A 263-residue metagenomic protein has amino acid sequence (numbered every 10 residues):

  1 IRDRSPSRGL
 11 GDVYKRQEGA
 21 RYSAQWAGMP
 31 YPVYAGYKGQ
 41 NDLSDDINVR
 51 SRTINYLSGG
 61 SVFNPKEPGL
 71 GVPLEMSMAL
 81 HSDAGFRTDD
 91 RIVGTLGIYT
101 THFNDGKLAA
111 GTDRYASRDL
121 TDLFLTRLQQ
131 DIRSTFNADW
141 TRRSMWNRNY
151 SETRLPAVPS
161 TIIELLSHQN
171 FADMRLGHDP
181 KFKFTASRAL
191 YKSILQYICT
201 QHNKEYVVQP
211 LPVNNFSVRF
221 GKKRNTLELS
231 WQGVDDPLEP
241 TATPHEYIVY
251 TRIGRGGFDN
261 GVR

Functional and structural regions predicted by a protein language model:
I1-Y14: Single conserved hydrophobic/aromatic residue that forms the stacking wall/gate of nucleotide- or nucleobase-binding
D12, G36-S44, P65, D105-Y115 (+1 more regions): Second-shell loop/turn segments in exported
D12-K66: Functional beta-strand-loop-alpha-helix junction segments that form "active/interaction loops" within catalytic
W26-P32, V72-M76, A157-T161: Loop/turn elements at helix/coil->beta-strand transitions in domains of secreted/extracellular proteins
S61, S77-K107, T135-K204: Active-site-adjacent mobile loop/cap segments within catalytic or ligand-binding domains
D113-W146: Active-site-adjacent substrate-binding region of metalloamidase/peptidase-like peptide-processing proteins
Y197-T241: Pro/Thr/Ser/Gly-rich low-complexity, intrinsically disordered linker/stalk tracts
A242-R263: Recognizes extended acidic, P/S/T-rich segments that occur within or adjacent to Ig-like beta-sandwich modules
